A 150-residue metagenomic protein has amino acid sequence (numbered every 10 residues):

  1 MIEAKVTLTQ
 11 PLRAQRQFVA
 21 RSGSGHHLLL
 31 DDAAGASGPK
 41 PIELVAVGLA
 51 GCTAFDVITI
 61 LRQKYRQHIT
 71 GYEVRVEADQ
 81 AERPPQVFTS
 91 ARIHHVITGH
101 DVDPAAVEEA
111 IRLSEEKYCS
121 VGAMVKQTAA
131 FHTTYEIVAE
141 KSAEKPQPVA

Functional and structural regions predicted by a protein language model:
M1-V47, I58-A150: Extended beta-strand/beta-hairpin segments
C52-T53: Alpha-helical metal-binding/catalytic segments enriched in His/Glu/Asp
